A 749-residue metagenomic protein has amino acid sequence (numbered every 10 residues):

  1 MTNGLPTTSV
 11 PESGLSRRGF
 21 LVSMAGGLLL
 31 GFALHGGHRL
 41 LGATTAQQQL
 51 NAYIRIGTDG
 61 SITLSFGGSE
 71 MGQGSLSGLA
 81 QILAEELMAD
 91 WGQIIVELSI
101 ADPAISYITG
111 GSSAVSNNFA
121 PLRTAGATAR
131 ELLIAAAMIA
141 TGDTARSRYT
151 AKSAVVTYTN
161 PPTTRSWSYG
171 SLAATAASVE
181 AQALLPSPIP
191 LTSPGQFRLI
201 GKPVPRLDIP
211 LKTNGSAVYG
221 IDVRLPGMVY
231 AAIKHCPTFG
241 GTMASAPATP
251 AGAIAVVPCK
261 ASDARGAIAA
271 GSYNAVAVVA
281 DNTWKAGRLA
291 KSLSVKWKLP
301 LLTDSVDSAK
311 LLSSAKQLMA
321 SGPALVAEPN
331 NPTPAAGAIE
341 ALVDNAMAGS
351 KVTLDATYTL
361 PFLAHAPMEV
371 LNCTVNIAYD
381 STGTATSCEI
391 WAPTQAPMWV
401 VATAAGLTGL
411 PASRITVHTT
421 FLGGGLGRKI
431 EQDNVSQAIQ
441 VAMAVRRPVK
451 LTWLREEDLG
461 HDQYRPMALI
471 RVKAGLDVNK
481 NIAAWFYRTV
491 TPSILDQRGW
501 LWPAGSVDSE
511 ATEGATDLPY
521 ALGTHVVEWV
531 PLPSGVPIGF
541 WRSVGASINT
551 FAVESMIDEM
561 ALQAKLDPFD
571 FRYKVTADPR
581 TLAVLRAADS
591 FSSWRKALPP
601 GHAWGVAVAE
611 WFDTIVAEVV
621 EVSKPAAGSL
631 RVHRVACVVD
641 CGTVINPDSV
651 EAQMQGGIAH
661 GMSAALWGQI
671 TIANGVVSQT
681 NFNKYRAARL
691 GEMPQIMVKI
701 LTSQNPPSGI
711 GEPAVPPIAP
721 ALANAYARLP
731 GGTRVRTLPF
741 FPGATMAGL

Functional and structural regions predicted by a protein language model:
T2-L34, A43-L749: Cofactor-binding beta-sheet edge motifs in enzyme active sites
L40: Short amphipathic recognition helices of helix-turn-helix/homeodomain-type DNA-binding modules
